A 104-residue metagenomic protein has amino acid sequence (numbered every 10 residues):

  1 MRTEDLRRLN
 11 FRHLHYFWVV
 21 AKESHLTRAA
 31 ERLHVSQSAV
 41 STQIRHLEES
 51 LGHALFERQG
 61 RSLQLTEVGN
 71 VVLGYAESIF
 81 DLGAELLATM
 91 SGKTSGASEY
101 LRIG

Functional and structural regions predicted by a protein language model:
M1-L9, H15: A detector for short, charged/polar N-terminal pre-domain segments
N10-H13, Q37, G69, A76 (+1 more regions): The N-cap/first-turn positions of alpha helices within or immediately adjacent to helix-turn-helix DNA-binding domains
W18-S36: Short helix-boundary/capping micro-motifs
E23, R32, R45-A54: Residue cluster at the C-terminal edge of the helix-turn-helix DNA-binding motif
E48-N70, L87: A short LG(V/I)-centered, amphipathic sequence patch enriched for acidic residue(s) preceding the LG motif
S50-L51, V72-T94: Alpha-helical linker/hinge and terminal dimerization helices associated with HTH transcriptional regulators
R61, S91-G104: Interdomain hinge and pocket-entrance segments immediately C-terminal to HTH DNA-binding domains
